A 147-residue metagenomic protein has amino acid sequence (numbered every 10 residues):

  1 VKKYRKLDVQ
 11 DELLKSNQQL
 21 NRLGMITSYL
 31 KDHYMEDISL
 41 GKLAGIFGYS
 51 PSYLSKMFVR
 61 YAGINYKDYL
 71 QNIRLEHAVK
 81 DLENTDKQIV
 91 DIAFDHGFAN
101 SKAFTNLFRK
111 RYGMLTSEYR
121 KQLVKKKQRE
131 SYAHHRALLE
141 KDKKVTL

Functional and structural regions predicted by a protein language model:
V1-D8, F58, I73, L82: Hydrophobic recognition helices of helix-based DNA-binding modules
V1-L14, Y49, Y53: An amphipathic alpha-helical interaction segment
L13-R22, K56, I64-I73: Short, Lys/Arg-enriched anionic-surface-contact patches
T27-S28, D32, D37-G41, R60-K102 (+1 more regions): Terminal helix-turn-helix DNA-binding modules in bacterial transcription factors
L43-Y49: Helix-turn-helix
L54, F58, A103-F104, F108: Short hydrophobic/aromatic patch on the recognition helix
